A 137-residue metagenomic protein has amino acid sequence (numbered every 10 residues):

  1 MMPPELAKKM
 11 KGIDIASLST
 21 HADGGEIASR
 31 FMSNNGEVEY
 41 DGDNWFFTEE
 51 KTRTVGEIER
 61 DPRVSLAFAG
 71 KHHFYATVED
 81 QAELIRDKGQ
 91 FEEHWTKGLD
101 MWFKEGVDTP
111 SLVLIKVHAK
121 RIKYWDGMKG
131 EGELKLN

Functional and structural regions predicted by a protein language model:
M1-P4, T48-T52, K97-M101: Charged, amphipathic alpha-helical segments
M2-E5, I13-A16, A28, I58: Membrane-topology and secretion signals of cell-surface/extracellular proteins
K8-G24, V64-F68: A short, Trp-centered hydrophobic/proline-enriched beta-strand micro-motif
I13-I15, G42-N44, D61-V64, T109-L112 (+1 more regions): Short, surface-exposed beta-edge/turn micro-motifs
I15-F46: N-terminal leader/targeting helix
G25, H73-Y75, T109-S111: Short acidic/glycine-enriched loop/turn segments that link adjacent beta-strands
N35-H73: A short mixed-secondary-structure module that forms the rim of ligand-binding clefts
V78-N137: Charged, gly/pro-rich active-site loop segments
